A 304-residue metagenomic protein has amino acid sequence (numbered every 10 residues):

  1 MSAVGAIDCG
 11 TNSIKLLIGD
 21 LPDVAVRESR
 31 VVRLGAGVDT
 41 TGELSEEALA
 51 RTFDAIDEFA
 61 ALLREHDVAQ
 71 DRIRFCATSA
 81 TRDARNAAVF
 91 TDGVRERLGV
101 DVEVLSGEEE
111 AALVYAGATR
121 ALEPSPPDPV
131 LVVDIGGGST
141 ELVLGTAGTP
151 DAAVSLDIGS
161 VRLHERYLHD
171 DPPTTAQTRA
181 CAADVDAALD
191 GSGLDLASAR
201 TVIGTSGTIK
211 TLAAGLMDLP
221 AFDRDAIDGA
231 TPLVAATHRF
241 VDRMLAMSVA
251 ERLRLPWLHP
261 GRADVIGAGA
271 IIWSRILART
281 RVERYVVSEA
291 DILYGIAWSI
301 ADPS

Functional and structural regions predicted by a protein language model:
S2-D23: N-terminal basic/disordered segments at the start of proteins
V4, I18-D20, R33, G37-E65 (+3 more regions): Helical "lid/coupling" subdomains associated with nucleotide-phosphate turnover
C9, E28-V32: A structural signal for short, well-ordered beta-strand segments
G10-N12, Q70, G136-G138: Short flexible coil/turn linkers enriched for glycine and charged/polar residues that connect secondary-structure
S13-K15, S139, I209: Structural motif
L131-S139, V143: A generic, well-ordered mixed alpha/beta core segment in the N-terminal half of proteins
